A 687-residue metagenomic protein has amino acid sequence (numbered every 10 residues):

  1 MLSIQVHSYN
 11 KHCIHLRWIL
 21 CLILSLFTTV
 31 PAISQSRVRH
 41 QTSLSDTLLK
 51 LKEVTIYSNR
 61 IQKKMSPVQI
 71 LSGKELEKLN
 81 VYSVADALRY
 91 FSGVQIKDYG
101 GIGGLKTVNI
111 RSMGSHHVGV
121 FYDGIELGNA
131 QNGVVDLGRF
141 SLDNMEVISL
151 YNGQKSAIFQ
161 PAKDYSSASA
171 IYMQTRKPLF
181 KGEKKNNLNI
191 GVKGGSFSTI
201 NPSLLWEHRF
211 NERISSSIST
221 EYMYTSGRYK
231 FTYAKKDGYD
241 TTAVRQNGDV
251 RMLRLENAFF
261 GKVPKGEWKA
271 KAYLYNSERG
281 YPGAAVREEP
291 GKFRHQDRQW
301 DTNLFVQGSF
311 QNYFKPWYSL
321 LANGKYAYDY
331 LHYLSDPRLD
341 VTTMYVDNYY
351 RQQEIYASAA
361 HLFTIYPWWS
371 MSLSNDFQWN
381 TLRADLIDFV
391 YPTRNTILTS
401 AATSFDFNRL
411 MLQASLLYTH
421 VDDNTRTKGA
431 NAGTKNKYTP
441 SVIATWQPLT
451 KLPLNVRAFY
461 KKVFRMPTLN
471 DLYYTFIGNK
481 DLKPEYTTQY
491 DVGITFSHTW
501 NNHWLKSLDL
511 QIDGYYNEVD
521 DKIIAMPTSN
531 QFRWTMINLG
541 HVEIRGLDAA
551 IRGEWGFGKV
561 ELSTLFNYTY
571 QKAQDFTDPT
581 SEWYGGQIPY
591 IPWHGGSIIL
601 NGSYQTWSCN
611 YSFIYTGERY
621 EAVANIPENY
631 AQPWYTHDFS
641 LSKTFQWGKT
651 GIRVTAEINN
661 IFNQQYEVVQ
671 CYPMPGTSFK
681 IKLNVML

Functional and structural regions predicted by a protein language model:
R37-R39, G227-F231, T242-R254, F260-L320 (+2 more regions): Flexible loop and strand-edge segments within Gram-negative outer membrane beta-barrel domains
L48-L79: N-terminal periplasmic "start-of-domain" segments of outer-membrane beta-barrel proteins
A85, R89-E126: Extracytoplasmic beta-strand/coil segments of soluble accessory domains associated with Gram-negative outer-membrane
L142-N189: A beta-strand signature from Gram-negative outer-membrane beta-barrel systems, especially the internal plug domain
W317-S335, L449, V456-F459, E485-R545 (+1 more regions): Membrane-embedded beta-barrel scaffold of Gram-negative outer-membrane proteins
Y366-D376, N380, A384-N517: Structural signature of Gram-negative outer-membrane beta-barrels, strongest in the C-terminal barrel of TonB-dependent
R409, S507-E518, T535-Y620, K649 (+1 more regions): Gram-negative outer-membrane beta-barrel transporters
D521, Y615-A622, Y630-Q632, D638-L687: C-terminal beta-signal and adjacent terminal beta-strands/loops of Gram-negative outer-membrane beta-barrel proteins
